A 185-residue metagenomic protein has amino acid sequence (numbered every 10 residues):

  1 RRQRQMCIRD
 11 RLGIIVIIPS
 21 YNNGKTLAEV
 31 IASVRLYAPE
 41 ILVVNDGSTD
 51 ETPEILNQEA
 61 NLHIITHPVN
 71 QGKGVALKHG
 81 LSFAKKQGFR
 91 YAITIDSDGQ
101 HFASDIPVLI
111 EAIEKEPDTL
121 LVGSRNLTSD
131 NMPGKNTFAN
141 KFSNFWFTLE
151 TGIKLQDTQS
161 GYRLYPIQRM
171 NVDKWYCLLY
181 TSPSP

Functional and structural regions predicted by a protein language model:
R2-D10, Y180-P185: Conserved small/polar residues in nucleotide/adenosyl-binding loops
G13-I15: Cell-envelope/extracellular polymer assembly enzymes that use nucleotide-activated donors
N22-L36: Short, well-formed alpha-helical segments that are part of the catalytic scaffolds of diverse glycosyltransferases
K25-E29, D50-Q58: Acidic helix N-cap motif at the loop->helix transition within catalytic regions of sugar-transfer enzymes
N45-P53, G99: A conserved acidic beta->alpha catalytic loop
P68-V69, S97-G99: Short acidic donor-binding/metal-coordinating loop in glycosyltransferase active sites
V69-K86, Y91, A103-L178: Acceptor/aglycone-binding surface of glycosyltransferases and processive sugar-polymer synthases
